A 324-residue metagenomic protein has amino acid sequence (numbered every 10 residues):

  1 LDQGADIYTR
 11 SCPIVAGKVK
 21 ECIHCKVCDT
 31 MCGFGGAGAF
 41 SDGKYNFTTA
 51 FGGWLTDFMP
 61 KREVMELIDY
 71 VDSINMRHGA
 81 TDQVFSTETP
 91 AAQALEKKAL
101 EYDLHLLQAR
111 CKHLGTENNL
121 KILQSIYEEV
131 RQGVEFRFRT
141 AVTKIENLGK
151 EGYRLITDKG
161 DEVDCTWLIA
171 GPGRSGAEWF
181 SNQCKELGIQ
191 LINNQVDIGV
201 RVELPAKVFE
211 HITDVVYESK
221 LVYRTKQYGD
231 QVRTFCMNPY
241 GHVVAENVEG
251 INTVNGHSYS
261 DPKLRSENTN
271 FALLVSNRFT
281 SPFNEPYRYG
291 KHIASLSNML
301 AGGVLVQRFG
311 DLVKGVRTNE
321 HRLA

Functional and structural regions predicted by a protein language model:
L1-G53, D57, P90-A324: Residues forming the flavin
G52-D69: Short, surface-exposed, low-complexity cationic segments
R62-M65, T89, Q93: Alpha-helix N-cap/helix-start motif at coil-to-helix transitions, marked by capping-box chemistry
D72: Active-site phosphate/oxyanion-binding loops
R77: Flexible glycine/acidic-rich beta-alpha junction loops that bind and position SAM and/or redox cofactors in anaerobic
T81-S86, R139: Flexible, glycine/charged-enriched surface loops at secondary-structure junctions
